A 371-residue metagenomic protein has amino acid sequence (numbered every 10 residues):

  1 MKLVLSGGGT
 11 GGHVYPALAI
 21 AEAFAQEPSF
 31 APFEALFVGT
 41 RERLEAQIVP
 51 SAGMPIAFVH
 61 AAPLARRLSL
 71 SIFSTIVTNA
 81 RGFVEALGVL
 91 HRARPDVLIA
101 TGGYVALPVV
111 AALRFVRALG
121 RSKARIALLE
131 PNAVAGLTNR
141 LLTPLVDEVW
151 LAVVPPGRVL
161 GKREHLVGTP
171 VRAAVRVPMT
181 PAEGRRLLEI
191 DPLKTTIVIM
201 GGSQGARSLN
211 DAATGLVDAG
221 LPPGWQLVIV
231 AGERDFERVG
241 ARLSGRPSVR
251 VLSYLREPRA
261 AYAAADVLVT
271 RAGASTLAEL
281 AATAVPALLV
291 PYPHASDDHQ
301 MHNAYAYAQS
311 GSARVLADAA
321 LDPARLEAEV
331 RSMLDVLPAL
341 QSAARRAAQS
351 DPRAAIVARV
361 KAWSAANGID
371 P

Functional and structural regions predicted by a protein language model:
K2-G8, A31-R81, V167, E233-D235 (+1 more regions): Conserved nucleotide-sugar phosphate-binding/catalytic loop shared by glycosyltransferases and other
R43, I48, A52, P181-L268 (+3 more regions): Donor-nucleotide binding loops and adjacent catalytic segments primarily of GT-B fold Leloir glycosyltransferases
R43-Q47, D96-A118: An aromatic- and histidine-rich active-site surface loop
D96, L255, A263-A278, V285-P286: Acidic donor-binding loop of glycosyltransferase active sites
R114-A182: Active-site-proximal region of nucleotide-activated glycan assembly enzymes, centered on histidine/acidic-rich loops
L316-A317, L321-P338: C-terminal "capping" alpha-helix adjacent to the active site of nucleotide-linked donor transferases in cell-envelope
P338-S350: A short, well-ordered alpha-helix in the C-terminal region of glycosyltransferases
S350-P371: C-terminal alpha-helical cap of glycosyltransferases
